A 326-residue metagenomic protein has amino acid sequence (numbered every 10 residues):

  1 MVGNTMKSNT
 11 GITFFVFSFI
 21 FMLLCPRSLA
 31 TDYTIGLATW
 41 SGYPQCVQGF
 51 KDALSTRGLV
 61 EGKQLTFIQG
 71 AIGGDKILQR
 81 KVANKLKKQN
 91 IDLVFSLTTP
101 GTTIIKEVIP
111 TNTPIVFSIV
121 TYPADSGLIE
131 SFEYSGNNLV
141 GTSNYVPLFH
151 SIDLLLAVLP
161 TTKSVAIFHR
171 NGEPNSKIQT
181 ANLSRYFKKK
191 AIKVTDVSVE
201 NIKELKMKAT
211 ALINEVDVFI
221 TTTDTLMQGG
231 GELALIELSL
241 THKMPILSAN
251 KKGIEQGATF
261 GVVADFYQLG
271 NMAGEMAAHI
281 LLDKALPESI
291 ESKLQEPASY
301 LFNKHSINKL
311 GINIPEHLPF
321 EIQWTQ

Functional and structural regions predicted by a protein language model:
V2-G3, K7-F15, L23-Q326: Short hydrophobic alpha-helices and adjacent helix-cap/hinge residues
